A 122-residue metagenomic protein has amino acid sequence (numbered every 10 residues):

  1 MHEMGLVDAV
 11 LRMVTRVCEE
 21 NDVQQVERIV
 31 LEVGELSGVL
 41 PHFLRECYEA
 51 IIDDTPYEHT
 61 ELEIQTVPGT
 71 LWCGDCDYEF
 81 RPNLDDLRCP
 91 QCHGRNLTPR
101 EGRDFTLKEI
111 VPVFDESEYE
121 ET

Functional and structural regions predicted by a protein language model:
M1-E58: Long, charged N-terminal interaction/targeting segments
H2-T15, T55-E63, L97-T122: Extended interfacial segments that mediate partner engagement and assembly in macromolecular machines
E32-L36, Q65-G69, K108-I110: Short loop/turn motifs enriched for small/polar and acidic residues
V67-P68, N83-L84, G102: Flanking scaffold residues of small Cys/His-coordinated metal-binding clusters
L71, L87, F105: Cys/His-enriched microdomains
C73-C76, C89-C92: Short cysteine-rich clusters marking metal-coordination/redox-active sites
E79-L87: A polyampholytic, Gly/Pro-enriched intrinsically disordered region
R81, G94-T98: Short functional micro-motifs and their immediate structural scaffolds
